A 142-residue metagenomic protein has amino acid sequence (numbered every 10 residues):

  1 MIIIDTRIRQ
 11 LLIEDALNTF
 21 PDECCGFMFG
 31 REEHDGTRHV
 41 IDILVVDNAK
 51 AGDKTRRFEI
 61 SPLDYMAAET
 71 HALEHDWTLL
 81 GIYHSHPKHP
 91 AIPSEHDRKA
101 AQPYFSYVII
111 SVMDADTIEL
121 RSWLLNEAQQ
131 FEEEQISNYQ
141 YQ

Functional and structural regions predicted by a protein language model:
M1-L79, K88-Q142: Conserved beta-strand-loop surface patch within small alpha/beta domains used for substrate/adaptor or ligand engagement
I82: Conserved, mostly hydrophobic/aromatic
S85: Residue-level "edge-of-site" marker
